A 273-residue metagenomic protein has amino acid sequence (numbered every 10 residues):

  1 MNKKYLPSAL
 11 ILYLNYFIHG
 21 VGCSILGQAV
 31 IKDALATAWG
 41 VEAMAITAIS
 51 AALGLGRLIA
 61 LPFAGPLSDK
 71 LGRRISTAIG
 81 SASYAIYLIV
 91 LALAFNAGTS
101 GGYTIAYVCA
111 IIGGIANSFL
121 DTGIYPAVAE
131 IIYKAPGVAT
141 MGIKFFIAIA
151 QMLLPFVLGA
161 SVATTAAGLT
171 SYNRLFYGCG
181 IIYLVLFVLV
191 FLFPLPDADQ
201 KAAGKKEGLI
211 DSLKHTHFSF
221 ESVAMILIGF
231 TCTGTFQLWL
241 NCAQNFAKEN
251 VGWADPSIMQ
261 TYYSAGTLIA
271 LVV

Functional and structural regions predicted by a protein language model:
M1-K3, A198-M225: Juxtamembrane intracellular "pre-TM" segments in multi-pass secondary transporters
S8-V41, L61, W239-Q244: Extracytoplasmic
G20, S24, G114-T122, M152 (+2 more regions): Small-residue-rich segments within alpha-helical transmembrane domains of MFS-like 12-TM solute carriers
G27-Q28, F218-L268: Extracytoplasmic gate region of multi-pass secondary transporters
A48-P66, A265-V273: Central cavity-lining transmembrane alpha-helices of secondary-active solute carriers, predominantly the Major
I59-T99: Conserved MFS/SLC helix-loop-helix module at the cytosolic interface between two early adjacent transmembrane helices
C109-F145: Cytoplasmic helix-loop-helix junction between adjacent transmembrane helices in 12-TM secondary transporters
K134-A135, A139-P194: Helix-loop-helix hairpin linking two adjacent transmembrane segments in secondary transporters
